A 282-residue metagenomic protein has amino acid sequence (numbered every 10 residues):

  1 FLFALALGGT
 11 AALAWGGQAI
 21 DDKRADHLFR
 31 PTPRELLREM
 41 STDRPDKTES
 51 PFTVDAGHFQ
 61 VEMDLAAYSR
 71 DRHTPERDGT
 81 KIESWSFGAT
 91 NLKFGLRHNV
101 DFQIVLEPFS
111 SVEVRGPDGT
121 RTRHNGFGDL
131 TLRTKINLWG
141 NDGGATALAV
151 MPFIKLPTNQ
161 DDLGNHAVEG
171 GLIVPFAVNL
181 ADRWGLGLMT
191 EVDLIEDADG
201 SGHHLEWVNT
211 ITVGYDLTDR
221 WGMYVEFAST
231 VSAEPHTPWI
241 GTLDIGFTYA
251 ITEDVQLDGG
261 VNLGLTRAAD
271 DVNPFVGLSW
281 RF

Functional and structural regions predicted by a protein language model:
L2-A11: Bacterial N-terminal signal peptides
W15-F282: Transmembrane beta-barrel domains of Gram-negative outer membranes and organellar outer membranes
